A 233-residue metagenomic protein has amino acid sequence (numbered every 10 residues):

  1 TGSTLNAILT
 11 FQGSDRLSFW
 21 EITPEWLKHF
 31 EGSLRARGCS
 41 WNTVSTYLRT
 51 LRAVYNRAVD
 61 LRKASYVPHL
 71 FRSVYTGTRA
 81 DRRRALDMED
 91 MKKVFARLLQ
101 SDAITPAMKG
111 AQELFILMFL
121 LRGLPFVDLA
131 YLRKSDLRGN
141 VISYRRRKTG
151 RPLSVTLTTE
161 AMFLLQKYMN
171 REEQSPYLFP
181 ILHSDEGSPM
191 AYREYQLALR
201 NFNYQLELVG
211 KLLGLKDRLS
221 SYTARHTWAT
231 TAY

Functional and structural regions predicted by a protein language model:
L5-R82, R97-S101: N-terminal core-binding DNA-recognition domain of tyrosine recombinases/integrases
L27, L51, L117, L129 (+1 more regions): Short, basic/aromatic-rich helical patch in the C-terminal catalytic core of site-specific tyrosine
S45, Y66-F126, A130: Basic, Lys/Arg- and aromatic-enriched nucleic-acid-binding interface segment
R72-S73, Y131-N170: Conserved tyrosine-mediated DNA breakage-rejoining catalytic core shared by Y-recombinases
M91-K92, T158-K216: Active-site/catalytic core of tyrosine-dependent DNA strand-transfer enzymes
S101-P106, N203-Y233: Short, basic (Lys/Arg/His-rich) helix/loop patches that form interaction surfaces in the mid-to-C-terminal regions
S101-T105, S143-T156, P189-A198, K216-T223: Short, contiguous acidic/charged loop-to-helix segments that flank catalytic cores in large enzymes
